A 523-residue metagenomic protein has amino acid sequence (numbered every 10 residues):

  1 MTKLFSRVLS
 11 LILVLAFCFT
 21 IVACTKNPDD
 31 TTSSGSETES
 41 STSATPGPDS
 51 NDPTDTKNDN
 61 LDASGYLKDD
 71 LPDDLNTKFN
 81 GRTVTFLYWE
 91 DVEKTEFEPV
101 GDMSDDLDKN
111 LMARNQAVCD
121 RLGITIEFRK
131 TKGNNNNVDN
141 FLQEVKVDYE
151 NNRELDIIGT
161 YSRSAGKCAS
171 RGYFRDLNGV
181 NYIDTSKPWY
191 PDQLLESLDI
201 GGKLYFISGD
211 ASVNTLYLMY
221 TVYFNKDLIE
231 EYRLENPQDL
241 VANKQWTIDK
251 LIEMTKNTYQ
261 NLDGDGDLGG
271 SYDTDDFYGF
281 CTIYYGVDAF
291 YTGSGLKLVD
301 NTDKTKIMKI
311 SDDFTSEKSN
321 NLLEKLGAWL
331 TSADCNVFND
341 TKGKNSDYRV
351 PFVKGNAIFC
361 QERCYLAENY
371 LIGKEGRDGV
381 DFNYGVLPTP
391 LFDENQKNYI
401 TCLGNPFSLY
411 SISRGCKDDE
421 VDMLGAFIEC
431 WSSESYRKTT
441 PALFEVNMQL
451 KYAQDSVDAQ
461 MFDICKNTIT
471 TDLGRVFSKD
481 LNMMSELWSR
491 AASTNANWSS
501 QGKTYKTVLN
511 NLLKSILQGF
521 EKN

Functional and structural regions predicted by a protein language model:
L4-L13, F19-R171, K438, W488 (+1 more regions): Conserved N-terminal structural module of periplasmic/extracytoplasmic solute-binding proteins
L75, E144-D148, R153-D156, T160-R163 (+5 more regions): A structural signal for short loop-to-beta-strand junctions that line the ligand-binding cleft of periplasmic/secreted
L87, R153-I158, S162, I200-V222 (+2 more regions): Extracytoplasmic/periplasmic solute-binding protein
T131-Q143, Q245-K250, F338-V353: Short helix-initiation/N-cap motifs at beta->coil->alpha
D156-G159, I358-R363: Paired acidic/hydrophobic, glycine-rich loop segments that form the ligand-binding mouth/hinge of periplasmic-binding
I252-T255, L296-G343: Glycine-centered hinge/linker elements that transmit conformational signals in sensory and ligand-binding systems
K374-V446: Extracytoplasmic/periplasmic substrate-recognition and gating elements
S413-G425, E429-N523: Conserved C-terminal helix/tail region of periplasmic/extracytoplasmic solute-binding proteins
